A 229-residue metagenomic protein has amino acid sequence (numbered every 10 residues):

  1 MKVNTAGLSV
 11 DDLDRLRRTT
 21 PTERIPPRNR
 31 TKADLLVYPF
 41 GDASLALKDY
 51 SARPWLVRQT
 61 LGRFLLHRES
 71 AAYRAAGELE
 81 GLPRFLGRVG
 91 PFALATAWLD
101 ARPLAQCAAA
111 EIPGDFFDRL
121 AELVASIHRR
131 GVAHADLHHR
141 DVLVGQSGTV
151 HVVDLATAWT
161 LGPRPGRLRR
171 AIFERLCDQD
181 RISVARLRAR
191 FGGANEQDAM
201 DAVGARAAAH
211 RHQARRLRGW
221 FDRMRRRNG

Functional and structural regions predicted by a protein language model:
M1-P26, R226-R227: Juxta-kinase regulatory segment immediately upstream of eukaryotic protein kinase catalytic domains
E23-S70: ATP-binding glycine-rich loop module of kinase domains
V37-Y38, D49, G87, A97-W98 (+2 more regions): Conserved hydrophobic "DFG−1" position in protein kinase catalytic cores
G62-R63, R74-G77, G81-F117: Conserved structural core of kinase catalytic domains
L123-I127: Conserved hydrophobic alpha-helix
R129-V144: Catalytic-loop of the protein kinase fold
G145-G229: C-lobe/activation-segment region of protein kinase-like
